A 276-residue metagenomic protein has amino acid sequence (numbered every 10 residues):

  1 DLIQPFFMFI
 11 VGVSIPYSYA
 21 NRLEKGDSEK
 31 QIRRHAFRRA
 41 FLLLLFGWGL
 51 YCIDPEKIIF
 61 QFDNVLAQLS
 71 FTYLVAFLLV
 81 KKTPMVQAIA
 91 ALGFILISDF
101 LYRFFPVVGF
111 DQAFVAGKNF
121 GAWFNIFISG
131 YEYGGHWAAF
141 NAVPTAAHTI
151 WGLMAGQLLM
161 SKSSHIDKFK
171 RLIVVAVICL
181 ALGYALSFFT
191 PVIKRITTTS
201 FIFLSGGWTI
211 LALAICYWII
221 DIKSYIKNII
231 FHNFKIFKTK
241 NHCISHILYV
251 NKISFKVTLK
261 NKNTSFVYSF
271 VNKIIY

Functional and structural regions predicted by a protein language model:
D1-Y276: Alpha-helical transmembrane segments and their immediate juxtamembrane cytosolic regions
